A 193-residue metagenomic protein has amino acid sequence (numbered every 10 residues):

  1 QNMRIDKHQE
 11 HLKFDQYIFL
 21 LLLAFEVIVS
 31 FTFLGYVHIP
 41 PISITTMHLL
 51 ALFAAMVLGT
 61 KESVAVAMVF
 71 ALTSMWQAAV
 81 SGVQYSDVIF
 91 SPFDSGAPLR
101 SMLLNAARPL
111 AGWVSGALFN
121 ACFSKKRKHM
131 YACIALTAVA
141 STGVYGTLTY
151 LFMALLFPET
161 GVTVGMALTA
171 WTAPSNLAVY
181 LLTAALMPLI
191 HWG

Functional and structural regions predicted by a protein language model:
N2-A67: Hydrophobic transmembrane alpha-helices
N2-I28, V83-Y150, A184, P188-W192: Short helix-perturbing small/polar motifs within transmembrane alpha-helices
S43-L50, A106-L110, L181-L182: Membrane-embedded alpha-helical segments of multi-pass membrane proteins, especially the transmembrane helices
L52-G59, W76-Y85: Juxtamembrane membrane-interface segments at transmembrane alpha-helix termini
V64-S74, C133-S141: Central hydrophobic cores of alpha-helical transmembrane segments in multi-pass integral membrane proteins
F70-G82, V144-A154: C-terminal TM-helix exit segments that contain a strictly Trp-centered aromatic cap at the helix terminus
L99-L103, G165-T183: Individual transmembrane alpha-helices with interfacial aromatic-anchor signatures
A154-T169: Interfacial non-cytosolic loop connecting adjacent transmembrane helices
